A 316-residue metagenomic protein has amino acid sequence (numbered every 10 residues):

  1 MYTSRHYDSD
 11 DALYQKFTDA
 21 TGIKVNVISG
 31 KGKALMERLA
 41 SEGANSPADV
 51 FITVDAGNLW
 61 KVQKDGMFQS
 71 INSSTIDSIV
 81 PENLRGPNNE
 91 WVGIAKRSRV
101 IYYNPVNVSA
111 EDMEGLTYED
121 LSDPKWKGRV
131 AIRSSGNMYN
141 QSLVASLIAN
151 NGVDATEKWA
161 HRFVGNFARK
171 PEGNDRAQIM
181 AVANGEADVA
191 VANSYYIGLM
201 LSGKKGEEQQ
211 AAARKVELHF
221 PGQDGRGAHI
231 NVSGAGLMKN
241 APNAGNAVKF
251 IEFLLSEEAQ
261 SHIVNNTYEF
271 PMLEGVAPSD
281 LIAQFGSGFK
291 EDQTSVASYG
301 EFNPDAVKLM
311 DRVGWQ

Functional and structural regions predicted by a protein language model:
M1-W60: Early extracytoplasmic/lumenal segment of secretory-pathway proteins
Y2-R5, P87-W91, Y103-V106, A110-E111 (+3 more regions): Short beta-strand->loop
S46-F51, Q69-Y103, E119, R129-I132: A structural signal for short loop-to-beta-strand junctions that line the ligand-binding cleft of periplasmic/secreted
A56-M67, G86-E114, A145, I230-A235: Periplasmic solute-binding protein
F68-D77, W91-V92, E119, E207-H229 (+1 more regions): Short beta-strand->loop
S135, Y139-S142, S146-F220: Ligand-binding pocket segment of bilobal, Venus flytrap-like solute-binding proteins
S233-Q293: Mature extracytoplasmic/periplasmic domains
D280-Q316: Extracellular/periplasmic bilobal clamshell ligand-binding domains
